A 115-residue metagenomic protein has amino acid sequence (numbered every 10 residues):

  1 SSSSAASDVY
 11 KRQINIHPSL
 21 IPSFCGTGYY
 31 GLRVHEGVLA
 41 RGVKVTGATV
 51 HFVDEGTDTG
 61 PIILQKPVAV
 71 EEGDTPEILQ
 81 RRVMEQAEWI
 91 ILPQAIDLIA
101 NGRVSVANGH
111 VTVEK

Functional and structural regions predicted by a protein language model:
S1-A6, Y10: Single conserved hydrophobic/aromatic residue that forms the stacking wall/gate of nucleotide- or nucleobase-binding
Q13-I21: Histidine-centered catalytic micro-motifs
L20-G31, T75-L79: Active-site-adjacent loop/tail segments of enzyme domains
C25-I62: Short, glycine-/small-residue-rich phosphate/pyrophosphate-handling segment
D58-D97: Conserved anion/nucleotide-ligand pocket segment
E85-K115: C-terminal and late-domain segments of enzyme folds
